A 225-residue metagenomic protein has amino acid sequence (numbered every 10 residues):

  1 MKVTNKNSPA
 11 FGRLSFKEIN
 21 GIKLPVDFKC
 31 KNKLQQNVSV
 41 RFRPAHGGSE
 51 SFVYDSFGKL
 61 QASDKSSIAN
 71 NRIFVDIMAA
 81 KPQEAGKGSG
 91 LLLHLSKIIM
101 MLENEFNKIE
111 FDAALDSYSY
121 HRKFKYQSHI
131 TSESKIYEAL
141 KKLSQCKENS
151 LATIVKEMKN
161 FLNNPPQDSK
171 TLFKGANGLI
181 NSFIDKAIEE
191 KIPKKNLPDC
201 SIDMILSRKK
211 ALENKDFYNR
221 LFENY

Functional and structural regions predicted by a protein language model:
V3, S8, G12-P25, K29-K31 (+4 more regions): Terminal substrate-recognition subdomain of acyl/acetyltransferases
S51-F52, S63-Q83: Conserved acetyl-CoA binding element of GNAT-fold acetyltransferases
Q83-A85, S128: Short acidic, S/G/P-rich loop/turn micro-motifs used as interaction or catalytic elements
A85-I99: Conserved acetyl-CoA-binding loop-helix of GNAT-fold acetyltransferases
N107: Short acidic/polar active-site loop segments enriched in Thr and Asp
